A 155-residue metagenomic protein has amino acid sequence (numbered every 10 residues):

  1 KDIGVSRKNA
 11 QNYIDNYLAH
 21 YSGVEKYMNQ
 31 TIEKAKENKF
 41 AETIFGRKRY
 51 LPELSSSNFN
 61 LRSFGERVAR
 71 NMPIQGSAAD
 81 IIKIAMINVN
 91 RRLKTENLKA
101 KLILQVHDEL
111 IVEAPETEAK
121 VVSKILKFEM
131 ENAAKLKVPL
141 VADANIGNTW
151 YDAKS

Functional and structural regions predicted by a protein language model:
K1-S155: Conserved catalytic core of nucleotide polymerization and phosphodiester-bond processing enzymes
